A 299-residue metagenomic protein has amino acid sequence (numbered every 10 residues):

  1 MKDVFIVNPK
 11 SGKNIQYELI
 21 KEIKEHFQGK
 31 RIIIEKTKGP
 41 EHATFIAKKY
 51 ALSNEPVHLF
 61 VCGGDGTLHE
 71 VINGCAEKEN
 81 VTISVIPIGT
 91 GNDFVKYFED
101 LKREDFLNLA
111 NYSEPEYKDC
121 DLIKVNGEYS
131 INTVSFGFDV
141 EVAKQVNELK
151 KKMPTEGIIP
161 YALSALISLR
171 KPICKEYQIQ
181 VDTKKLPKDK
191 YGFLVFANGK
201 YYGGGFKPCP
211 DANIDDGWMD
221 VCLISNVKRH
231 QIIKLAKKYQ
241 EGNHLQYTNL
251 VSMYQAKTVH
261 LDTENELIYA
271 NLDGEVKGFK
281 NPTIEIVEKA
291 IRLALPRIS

Functional and structural regions predicted by a protein language model:
M1-L59: ATP/NTP phosphate-donor binding region
V4-I6, T37, E77-G192: Catalytic core of DAGKc-family lipid kinases
P9, C62-G64, I86-I88: Glycine-rich beta-strand-to-loop/alpha-helix junction loops that act as flexible
A43-T44, L68-H69, F279: Short, well-ordered alpha-helical microsegments
T67-E79: Short Gly/Thr/Asp-enriched flexible loops that form oxyanion-binding sites at enzyme active sites
S135, D139, V195-C209, V276: Glycine-rich phosphate/pyrophosphate-binding beta-alpha loops
K150-P160, P210-H230: Gly/Ser/Thr-rich active-site loops/lids in small-molecule metabolic enzymes that frequently grip phosphoryl groups
V181-T183, K188, N213, L223-S299: ATP/nucleoside-binding phosphotransfer catalytic cores, i.e., glycine-rich phosphate-binding loops
